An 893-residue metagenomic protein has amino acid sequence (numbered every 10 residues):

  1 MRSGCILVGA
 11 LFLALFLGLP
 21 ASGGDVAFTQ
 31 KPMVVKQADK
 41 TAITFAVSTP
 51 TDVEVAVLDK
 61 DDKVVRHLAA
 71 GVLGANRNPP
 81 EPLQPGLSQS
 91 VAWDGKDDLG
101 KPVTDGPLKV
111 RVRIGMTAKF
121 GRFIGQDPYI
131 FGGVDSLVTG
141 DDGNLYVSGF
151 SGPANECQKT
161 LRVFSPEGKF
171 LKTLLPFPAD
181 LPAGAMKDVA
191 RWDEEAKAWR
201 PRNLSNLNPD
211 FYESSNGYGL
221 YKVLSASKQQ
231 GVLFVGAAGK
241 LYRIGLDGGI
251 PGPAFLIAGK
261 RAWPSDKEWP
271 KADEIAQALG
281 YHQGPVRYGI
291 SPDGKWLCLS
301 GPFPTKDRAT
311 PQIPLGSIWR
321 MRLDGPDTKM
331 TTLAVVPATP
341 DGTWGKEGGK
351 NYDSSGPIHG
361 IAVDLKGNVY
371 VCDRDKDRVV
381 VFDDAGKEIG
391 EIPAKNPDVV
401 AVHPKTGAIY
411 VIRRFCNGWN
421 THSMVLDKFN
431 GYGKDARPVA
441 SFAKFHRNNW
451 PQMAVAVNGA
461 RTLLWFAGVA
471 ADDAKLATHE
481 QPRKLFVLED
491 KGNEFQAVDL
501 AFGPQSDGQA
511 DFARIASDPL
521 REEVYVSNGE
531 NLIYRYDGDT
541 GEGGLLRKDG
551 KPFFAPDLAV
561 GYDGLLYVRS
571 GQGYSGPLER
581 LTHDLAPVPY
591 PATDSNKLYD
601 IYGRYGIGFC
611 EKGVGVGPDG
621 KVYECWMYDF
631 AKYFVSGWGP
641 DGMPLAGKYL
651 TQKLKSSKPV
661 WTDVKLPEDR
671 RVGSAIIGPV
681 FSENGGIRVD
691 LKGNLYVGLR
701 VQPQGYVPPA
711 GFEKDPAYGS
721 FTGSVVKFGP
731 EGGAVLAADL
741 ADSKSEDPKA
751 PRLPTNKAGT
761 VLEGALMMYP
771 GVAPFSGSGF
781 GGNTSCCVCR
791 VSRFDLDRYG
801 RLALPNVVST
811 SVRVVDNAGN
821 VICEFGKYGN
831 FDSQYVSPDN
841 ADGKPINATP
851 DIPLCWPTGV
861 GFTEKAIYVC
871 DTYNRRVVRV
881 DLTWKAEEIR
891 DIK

Functional and structural regions predicted by a protein language model:
M1-G9, W884: Bacterial N-terminal signal peptides that target proteins for export
M1-S3, P20, D353: Intrinsically disordered, low-complexity segments
L7-G18: Bacterial N-terminal signal peptides
S22-K893: Eukaryotic scaffold repeat domains enriched in small/polar residues
